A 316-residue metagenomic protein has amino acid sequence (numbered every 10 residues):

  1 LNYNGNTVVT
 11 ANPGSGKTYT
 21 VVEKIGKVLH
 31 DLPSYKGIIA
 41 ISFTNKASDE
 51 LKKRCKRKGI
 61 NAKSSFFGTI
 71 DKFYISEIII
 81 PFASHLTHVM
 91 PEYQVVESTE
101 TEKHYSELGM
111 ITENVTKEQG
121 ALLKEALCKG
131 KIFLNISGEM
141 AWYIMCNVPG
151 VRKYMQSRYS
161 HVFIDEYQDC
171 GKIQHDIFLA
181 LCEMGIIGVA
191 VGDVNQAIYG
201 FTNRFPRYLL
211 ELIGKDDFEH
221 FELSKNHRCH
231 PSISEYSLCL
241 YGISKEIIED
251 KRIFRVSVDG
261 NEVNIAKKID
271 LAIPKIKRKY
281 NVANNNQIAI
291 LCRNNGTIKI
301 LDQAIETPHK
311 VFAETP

Functional and structural regions predicted by a protein language model:
L1-A83: P-loop NTPase Walker
L1-S15, T20, G37, S84-F163 (+3 more regions): Accessory N-terminal region flanking or inserted into the helicase ATPase core in nucleic-acid motor proteins
I25, T44-N45, I70-D71, V191-N195 (+3 more regions): A short beta-strand-to-loop transition that corresponds to the Sensor-1 phosphate-sensing loop of AAA+ P-loop ATPases
R54, Q174-A180, L301-A304: A short acidic, amphipathic alpha-helical/loop segment
V162-C170, V194-N195: Conserved Walker B
I177-I253: Conserved RecA-like helicase ATPase core segment that couples NTP binding/hydrolysis to strand translocation
F218-E219, K225-F312: Helicase P-loop NTPase motor core
